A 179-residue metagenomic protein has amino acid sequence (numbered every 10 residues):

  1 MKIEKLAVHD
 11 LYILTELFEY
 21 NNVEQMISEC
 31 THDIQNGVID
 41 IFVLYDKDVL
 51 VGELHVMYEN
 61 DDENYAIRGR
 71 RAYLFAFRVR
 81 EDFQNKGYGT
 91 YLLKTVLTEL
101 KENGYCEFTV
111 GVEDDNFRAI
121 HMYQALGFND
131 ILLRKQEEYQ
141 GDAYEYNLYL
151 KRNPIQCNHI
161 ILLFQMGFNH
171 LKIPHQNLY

Functional and structural regions predicted by a protein language model:
M1-K2: Extreme N-terminal starter segment of soluble prokaryotic enzymes
K5-E81, L93-K94, E99: Acetyl-CoA-dependent GNAT
H9, F117-R118: Short alpha-helical
R80-D82, K86, D114-D115: Active-site acidic-Proline motif in GNAT/NAT acetyltransferases
N85-T98, H121-A125: Conserved acetyl-CoA-binding loop-helix of GNAT-fold acetyltransferases
K86, N103-C106: Short coil/turn segments at alpha/beta junctions that flank glycine-rich nucleotide-binding fingerprints
C106, E113-F117, Q124-L126, L132-Y179: C-terminal "cap" of GNAT-fold acetyltransferases
